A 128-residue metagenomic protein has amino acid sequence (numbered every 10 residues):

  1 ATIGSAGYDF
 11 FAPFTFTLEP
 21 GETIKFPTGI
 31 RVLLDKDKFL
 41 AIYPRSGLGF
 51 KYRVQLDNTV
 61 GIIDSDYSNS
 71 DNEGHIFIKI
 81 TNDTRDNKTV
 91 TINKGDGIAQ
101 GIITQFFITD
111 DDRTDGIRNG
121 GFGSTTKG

Functional and structural regions predicted by a protein language model:
A1-G128: DUTPase catalytic domain/fold
